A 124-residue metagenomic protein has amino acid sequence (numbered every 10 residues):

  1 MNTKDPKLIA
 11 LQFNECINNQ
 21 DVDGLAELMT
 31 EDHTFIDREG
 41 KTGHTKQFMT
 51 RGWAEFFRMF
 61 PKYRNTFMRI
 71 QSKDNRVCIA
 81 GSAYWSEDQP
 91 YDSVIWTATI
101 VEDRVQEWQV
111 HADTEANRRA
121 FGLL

Functional and structural regions predicted by a protein language model:
M1-E31, R119-L124: Short, low-complexity N-terminal intrinsically disordered segments enriched in polar/charged residues
V22-D74: A solvent-exposed, acidic/Ser-Thr-rich amphipathic alpha-helical stretch
F48, A83, V110-H111: Residue-level structural signal for beta-strand termini and adjacent loop
R58, W85-Y91: Short, cysteine-centered beta-strand-loop-beta hairpins and adjacent loop/turn segments enriched in charged/polar
R64-N65, Q89-W96: Short, surface-exposed coil-to-beta transition loops
S72-A83: A short hydrophobic beta-strand element
A83-Y84, I100: Hydrophobic beta-strand positions in extracellular immunoglobulin-like domains
T97-F121: Short beta-strand edge/turn micro-motifs at domain boundaries
